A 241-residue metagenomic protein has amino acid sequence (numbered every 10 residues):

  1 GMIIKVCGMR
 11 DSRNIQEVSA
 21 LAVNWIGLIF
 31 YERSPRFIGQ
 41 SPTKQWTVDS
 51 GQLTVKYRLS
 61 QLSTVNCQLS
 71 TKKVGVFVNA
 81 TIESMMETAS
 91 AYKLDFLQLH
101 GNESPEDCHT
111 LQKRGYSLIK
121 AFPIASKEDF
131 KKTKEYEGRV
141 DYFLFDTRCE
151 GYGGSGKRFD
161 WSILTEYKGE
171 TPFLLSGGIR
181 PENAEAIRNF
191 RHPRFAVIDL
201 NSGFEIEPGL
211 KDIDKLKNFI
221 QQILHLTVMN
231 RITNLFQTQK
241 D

Functional and structural regions predicted by a protein language model:
G1-L62, N66-D241: Conserved N-terminal beta1-alpha1 strand-loop-helix module at the mouth
